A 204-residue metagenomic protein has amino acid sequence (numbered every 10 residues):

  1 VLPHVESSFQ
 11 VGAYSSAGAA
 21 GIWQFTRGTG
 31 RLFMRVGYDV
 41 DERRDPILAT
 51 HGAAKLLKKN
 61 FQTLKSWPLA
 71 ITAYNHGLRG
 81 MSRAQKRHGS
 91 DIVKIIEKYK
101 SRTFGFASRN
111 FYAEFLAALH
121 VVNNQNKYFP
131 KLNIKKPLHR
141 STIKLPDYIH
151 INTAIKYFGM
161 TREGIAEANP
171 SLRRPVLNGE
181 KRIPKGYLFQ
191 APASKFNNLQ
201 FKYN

Functional and structural regions predicted by a protein language model:
L2-P3, Y74: Short alpha-helical scaffolding segments that buttress acidic/His motifs in well-ordered protein cores
A13-F33: Short, surface-exposed glycine/acidic/tryptophan-bearing loops
L32, V36-T63, P68-N204: Extracytoplasmic and endomembrane cell-envelope/extracellular-matrix remodeling and assembly machinery
